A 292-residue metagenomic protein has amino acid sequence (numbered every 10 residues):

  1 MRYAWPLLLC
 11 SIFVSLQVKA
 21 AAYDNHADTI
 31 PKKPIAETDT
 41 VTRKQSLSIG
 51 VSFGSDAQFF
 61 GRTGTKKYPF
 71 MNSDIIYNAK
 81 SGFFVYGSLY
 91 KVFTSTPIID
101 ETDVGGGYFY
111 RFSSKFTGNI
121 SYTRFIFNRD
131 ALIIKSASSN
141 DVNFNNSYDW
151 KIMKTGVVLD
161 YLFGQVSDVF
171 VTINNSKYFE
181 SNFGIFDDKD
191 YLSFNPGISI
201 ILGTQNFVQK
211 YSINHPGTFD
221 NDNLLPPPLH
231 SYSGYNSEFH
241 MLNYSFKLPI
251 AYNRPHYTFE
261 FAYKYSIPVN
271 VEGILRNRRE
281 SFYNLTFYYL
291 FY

Functional and structural regions predicted by a protein language model:
M1-R43, G273-N277, L290-Y292: Cleavable N-terminal export/targeting peptides
Y23-V92: Short glycine/proline- and aromatic-enriched beta-strand/turn motifs that initiate or cap beta-hairpins
L47, P69-S73, T102-G106, N140-F144 (+3 more regions): Hydrophobic, lipid-facing positions within transmembrane beta-strands of outer-membrane proteins
I49-S55, Y77, V85-L89, I120-R124 (+3 more regions): Transmembrane beta-barrel strands of outer-membrane/channel proteins
S52, I76-N78, G107-F109, N145-D149 (+5 more regions): Transmembrane beta-barrel domains of outer membrane proteins
F60-P69, L89-E101, R129-S138, Y161-V169 (+2 more regions): Solvent-exposed loop/turn segments connecting transmembrane beta-strands in outer-membrane beta-barrel proteins
S81-Y86, S114-G118, K151-V157, N182-I185 (+1 more regions): Repeated loop/turn-to-beta-strand initiation elements of outer-membrane beta-barrel proteins
D160-R278, Y289-Y292: Outer-membrane beta-barrel transmembrane domain signature
